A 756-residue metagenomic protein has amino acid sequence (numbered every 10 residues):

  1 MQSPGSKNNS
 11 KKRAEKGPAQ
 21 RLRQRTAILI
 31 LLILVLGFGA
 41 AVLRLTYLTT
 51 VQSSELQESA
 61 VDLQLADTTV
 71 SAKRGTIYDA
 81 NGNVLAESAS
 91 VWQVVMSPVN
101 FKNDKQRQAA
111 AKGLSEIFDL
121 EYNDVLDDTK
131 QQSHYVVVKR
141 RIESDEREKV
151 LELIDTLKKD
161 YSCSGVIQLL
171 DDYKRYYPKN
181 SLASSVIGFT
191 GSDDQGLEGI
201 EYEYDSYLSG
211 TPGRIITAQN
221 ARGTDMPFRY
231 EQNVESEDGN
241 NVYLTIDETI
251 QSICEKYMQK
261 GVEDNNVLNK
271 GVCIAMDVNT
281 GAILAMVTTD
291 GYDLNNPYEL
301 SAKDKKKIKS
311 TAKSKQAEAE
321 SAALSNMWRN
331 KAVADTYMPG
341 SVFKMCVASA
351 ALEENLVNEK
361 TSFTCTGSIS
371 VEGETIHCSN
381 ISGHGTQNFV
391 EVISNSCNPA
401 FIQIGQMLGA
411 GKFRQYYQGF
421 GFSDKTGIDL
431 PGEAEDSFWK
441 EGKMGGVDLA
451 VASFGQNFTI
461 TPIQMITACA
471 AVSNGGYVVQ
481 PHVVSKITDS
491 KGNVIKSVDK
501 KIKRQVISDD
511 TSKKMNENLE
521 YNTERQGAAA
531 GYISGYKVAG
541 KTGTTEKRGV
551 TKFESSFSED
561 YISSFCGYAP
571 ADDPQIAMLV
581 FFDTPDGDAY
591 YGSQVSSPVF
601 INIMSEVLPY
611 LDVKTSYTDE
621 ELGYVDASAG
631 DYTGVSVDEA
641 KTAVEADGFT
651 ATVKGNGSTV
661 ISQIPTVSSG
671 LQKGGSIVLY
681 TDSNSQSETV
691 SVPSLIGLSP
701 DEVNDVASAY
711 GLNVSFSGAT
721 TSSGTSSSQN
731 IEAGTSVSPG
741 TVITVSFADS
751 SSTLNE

Functional and structural regions predicted by a protein language model:
M1-K309, T336, G411-G419, G531-S534 (+4 more regions): Periplasmic/cell-envelope proteins involved in peptidoglycan metabolism and beta-lactam response
S3-G5, A86, N220-V234, N279-V342 (+1 more regions): Beta-lactam-recognizing serine transpeptidase/beta-lactamase-like catalytic domain environment
V70-K73, A80, S88-V91, S133 (+24 more regions): Extracytoplasmic
A72, F101-Q108, R140-D145, D194-E198 (+14 more regions): Soluble non-cytosolic domains of exported or imported proteins
S115-D119, D155, G191, S209 (+13 more regions): Sec-exported extracytoplasmic/periplasmic mature domains
D124-H134, V267-T280, T364-T366, L430-A434 (+4 more regions): Acidic/histidine-enriched alpha-helical segments
V498, G535, G549, V580-E756: Ligand-recognition elements built from short beta-strands and adjacent flexible loops
